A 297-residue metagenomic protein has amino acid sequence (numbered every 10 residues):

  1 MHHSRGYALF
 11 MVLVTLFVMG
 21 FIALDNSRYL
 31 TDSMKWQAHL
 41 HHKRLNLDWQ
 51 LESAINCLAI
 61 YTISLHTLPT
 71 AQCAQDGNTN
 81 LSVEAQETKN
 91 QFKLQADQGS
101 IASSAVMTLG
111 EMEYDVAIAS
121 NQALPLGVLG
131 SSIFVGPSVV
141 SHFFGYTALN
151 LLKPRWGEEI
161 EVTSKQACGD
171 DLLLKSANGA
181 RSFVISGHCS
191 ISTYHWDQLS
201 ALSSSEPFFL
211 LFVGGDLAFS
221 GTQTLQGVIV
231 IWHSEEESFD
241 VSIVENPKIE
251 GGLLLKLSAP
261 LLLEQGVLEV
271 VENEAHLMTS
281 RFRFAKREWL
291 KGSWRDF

Functional and structural regions predicted by a protein language model:
H2-H142, H276-F297: Beta-strand/loop motifs with alternating small/hydrophobic and polar/acidic residues, enriched in the first structured
T147-F297: Long, polar low-complexity repeats
